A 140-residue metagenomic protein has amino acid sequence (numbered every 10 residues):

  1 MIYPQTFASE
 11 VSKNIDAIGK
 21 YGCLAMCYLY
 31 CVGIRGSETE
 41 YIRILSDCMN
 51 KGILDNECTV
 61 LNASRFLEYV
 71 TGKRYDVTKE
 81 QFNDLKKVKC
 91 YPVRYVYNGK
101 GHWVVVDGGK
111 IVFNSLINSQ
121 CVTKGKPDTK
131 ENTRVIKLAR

Functional and structural regions predicted by a protein language model:
M1-I53: Active-site-adjacent structural segments surrounding the nucleophilic cysteine of cysteine proteases and isopeptidases
G33-A139: Conserved active-site-adjacent core of cysteine acyl-enzyme catalytic domains
